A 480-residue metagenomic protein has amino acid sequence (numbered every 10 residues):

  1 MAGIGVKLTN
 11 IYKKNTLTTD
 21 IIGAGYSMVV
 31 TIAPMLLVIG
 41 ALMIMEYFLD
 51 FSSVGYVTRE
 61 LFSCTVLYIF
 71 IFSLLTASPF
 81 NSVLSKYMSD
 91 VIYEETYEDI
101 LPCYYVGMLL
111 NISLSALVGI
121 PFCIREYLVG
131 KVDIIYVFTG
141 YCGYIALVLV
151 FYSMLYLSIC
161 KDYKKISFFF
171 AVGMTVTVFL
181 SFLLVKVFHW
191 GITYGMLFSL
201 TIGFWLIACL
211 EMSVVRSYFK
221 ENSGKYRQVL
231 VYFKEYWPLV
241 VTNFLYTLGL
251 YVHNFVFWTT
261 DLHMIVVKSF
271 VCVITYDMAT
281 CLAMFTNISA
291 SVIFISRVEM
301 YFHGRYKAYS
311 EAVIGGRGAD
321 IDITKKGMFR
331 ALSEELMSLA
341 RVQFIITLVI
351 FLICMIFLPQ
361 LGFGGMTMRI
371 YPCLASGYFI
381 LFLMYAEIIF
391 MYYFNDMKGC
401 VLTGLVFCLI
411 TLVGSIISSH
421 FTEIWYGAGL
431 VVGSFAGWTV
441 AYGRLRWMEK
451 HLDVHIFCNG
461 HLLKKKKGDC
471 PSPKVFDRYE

Functional and structural regions predicted by a protein language model:
M1-M43, E60-C64, L230-L239, I456-E480: N-terminal membrane topogenesis motif
E60-S89, T247, Y251, T280-R305: Small-residue-rich midsections of specific transmembrane alpha-helices
L67-F72, L109-S113, P121-S153, I346-I350 (+2 more regions): Alpha-helical transmembrane segments of multi-pass membrane proteins
E94-Y104, D277-F357: Specific pore-lining/lateral-gate transmembrane helices of multi-pass inner-membrane transport and insertion machines
V148-F168, S376-L402: Membrane-interface junctions at transmembrane-helix termini in multi-pass inner-membrane proteins
S153, F168-W190, I350, L402-E423: Alpha-helical transmembrane segments of multi-pass membrane transporters and transport-associated inner-membrane enzymes
F169-R216, I424-W447: Hydrophobic alpha-helical transmembrane segments
S199-G203, I207-E299: Transmembrane helical elements of multi-pass membrane transporters/channels
